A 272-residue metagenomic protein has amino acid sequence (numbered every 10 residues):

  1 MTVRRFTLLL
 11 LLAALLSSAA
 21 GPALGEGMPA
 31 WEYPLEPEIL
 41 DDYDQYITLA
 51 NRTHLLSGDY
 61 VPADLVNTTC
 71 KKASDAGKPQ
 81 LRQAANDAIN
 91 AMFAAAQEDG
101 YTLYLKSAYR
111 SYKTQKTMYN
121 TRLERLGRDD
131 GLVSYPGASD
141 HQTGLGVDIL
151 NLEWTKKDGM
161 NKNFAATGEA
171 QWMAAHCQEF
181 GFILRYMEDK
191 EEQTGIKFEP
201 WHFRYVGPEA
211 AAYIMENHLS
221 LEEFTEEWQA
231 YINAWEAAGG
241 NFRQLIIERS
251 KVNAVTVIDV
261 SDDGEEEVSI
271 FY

Functional and structural regions predicted by a protein language model:
V3-G25: Sec-dependent N-terminal signal peptides of Gram-positive bacterial secreted proteins and lipoproteins
L24-A108, Y112-Y272: Extracytoplasmic cell-surface/polysaccharide-interacting catalytic and binding patches
